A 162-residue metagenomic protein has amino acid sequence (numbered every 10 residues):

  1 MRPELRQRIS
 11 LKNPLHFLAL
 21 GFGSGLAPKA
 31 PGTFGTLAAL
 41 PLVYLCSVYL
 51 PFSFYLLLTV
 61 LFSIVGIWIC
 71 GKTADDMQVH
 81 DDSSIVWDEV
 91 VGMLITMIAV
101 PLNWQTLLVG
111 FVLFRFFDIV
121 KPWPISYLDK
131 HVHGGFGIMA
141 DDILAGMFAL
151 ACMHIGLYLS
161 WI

Functional and structural regions predicted by a protein language model:
R2-F34, W68-T96, F116-M147: Interhelical loop and helix-boundary elements at the membrane-water interface of polytopic inner-membrane proteins
L18, T33-A38, S53-V60, V86 (+4 more regions): Hydrophobic alpha-helical transmembrane segments
L40, Y44-L45, Y49, V132 (+1 more regions): Membrane-interface alpha-helices
Y44, T59-W68, G92, M97-I98 (+2 more regions): Alpha-helical transmembrane segments of multi-pass membrane proteins
S47-F54, A99-T106, I162: Transmembrane helix interruption/hinge and helix-loop junction motifs
F52-Q78: Short hydrophobic interaction/assembly module
H154-I162: Juxtamembrane boundary at the C-terminal end of a transmembrane helix
